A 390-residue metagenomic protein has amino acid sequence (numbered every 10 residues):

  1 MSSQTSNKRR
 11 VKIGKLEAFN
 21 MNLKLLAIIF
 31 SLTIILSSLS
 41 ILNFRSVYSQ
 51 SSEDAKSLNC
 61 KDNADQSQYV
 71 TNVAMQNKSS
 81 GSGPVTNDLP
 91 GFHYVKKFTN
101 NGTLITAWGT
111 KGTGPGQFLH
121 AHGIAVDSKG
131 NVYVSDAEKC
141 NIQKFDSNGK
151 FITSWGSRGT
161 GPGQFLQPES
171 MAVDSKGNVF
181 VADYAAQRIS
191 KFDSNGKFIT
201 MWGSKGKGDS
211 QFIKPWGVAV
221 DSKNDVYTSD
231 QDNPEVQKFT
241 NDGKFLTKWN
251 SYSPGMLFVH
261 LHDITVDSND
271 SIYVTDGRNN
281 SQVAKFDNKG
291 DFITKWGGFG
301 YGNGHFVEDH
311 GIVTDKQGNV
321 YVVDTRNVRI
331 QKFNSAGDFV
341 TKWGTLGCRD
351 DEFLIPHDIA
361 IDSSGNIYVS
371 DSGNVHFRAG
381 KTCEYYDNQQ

Functional and structural regions predicted by a protein language model:
M1-M21: N-terminal secretory signal peptides that target proteins for export/translocation
T5-N7, L26, I34, D54: Generic early N-terminus positional signal peaking at residue ~5-7
T5-N7, L42, V375: Intrinsically disordered, low-complexity regions enriched in serine, threonine, proline and polar/charged residues
S6, L23-I29, F299-Y301, V322: Short, well-ordered helical secondary-structure segments
G14-L39: Sec-dependent N-terminal signal peptides
S31-I34, N43, P162, D209: Hydrophobic residues within membrane-embedded alpha helices
L39-E53: Sec-dependent signal peptide cleavage junction
Q50-Q390: Flexible "stalk/tail and boundary" regions
